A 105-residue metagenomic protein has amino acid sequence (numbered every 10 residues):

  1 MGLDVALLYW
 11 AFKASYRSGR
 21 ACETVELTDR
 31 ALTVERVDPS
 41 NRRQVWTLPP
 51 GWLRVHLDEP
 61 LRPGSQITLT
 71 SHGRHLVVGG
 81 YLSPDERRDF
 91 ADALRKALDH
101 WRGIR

Functional and structural regions predicted by a protein language model:
M1-R20: Alpha-helical transmembrane spans
G19-V45: Membrane-cytosol interface motif
T24, T33, R54, Q66-T68: Beta-strand secondary-structure signal
L27-R30, L61-S65: A short, compositionally biased
R30, G51-L53, R74: Short beta-strand or tight-loop elements that sit immediately N-terminal to catalytic metal-binding acidic residues
V37-P39, D58, Y81: Surface loops and adjacent helix of pleckstrin homology
R43-G64: Pleckstrin homology
G64-R105: A membrane-cytosol interface segment of integral membrane proteins
